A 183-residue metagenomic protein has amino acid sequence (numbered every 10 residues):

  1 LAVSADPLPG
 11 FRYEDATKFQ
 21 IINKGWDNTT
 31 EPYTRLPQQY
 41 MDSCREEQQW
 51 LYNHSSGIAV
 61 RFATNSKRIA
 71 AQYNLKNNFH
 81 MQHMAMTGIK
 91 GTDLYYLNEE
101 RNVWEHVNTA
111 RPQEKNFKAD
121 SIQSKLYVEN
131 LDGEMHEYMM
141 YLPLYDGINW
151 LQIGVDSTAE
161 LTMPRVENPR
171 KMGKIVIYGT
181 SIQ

Functional and structural regions predicted by a protein language model:
A2-K174: N-terminal secretory targeting modules
M172-Q183: Catalytic nucleophile-elbow at a beta strand-turn-alpha helix junction centered on a G-D-S/GDSL motif, marking
